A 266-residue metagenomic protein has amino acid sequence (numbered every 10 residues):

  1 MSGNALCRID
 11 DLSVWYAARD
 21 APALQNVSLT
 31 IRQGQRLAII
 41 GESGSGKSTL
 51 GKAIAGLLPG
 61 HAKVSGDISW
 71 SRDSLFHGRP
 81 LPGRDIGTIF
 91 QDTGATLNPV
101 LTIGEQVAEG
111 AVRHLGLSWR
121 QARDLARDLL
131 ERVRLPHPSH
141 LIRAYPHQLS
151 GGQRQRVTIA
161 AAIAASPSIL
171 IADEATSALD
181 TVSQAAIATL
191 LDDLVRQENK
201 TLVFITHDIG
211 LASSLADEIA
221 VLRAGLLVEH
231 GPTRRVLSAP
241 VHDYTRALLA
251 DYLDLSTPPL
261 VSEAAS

Functional and structural regions predicted by a protein language model:
L58-P59, D73-G87, E105, R113 (+2 more regions): ABC ATPase NBD coupling module
I89, L237-S266: C-terminal boundary and immediately downstream tail of ABC-type ATPase nucleotide-binding domains
Q121-H140, L249-A250: Conserved ABC ATPase "signature" region
A144-L149, Q153: Conserved ABC ATPase signature
A164-S168: A short, proline-enriched helix->beta-strand linker immediately N-terminal to the Walker B motif in ABC-type P-loop
A212-S214: A short, surface-exposed alpha-helical micro-motif characterized by mixed small hydrophobic and charged/polar residues
L227-G231: ABC ATPase "signature
